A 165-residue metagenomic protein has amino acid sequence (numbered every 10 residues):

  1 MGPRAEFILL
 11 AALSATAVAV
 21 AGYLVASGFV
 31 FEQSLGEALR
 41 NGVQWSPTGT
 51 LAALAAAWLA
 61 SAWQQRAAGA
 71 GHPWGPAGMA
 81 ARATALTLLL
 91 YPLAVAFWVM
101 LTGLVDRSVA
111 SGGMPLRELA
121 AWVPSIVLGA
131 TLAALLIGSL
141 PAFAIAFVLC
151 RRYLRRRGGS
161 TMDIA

Functional and structural regions predicted by a protein language model:
M1-A165: Juxtamembrane/disordered regions of integral membrane proteins
